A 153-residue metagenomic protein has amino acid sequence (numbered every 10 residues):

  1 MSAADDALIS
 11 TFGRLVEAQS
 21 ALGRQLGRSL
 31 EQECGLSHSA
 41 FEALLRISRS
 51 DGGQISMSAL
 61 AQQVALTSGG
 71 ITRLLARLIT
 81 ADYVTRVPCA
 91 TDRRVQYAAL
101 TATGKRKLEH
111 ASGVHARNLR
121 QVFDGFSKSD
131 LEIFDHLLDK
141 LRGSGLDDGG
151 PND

Functional and structural regions predicted by a protein language model:
M1-C34, A81-Y83: N-terminal leader segment of winged-helix/HTH proteins
M1-D6, K128-D153: C-terminal regulatory/oligomerization modules of transcriptional regulators
A7, T11, S39-F41, T103: N-terminal positioning helix adjacent to the helix-turn-helix/winged-helix DNA-binding module
Q19-L22, L26, V64, K107 (+2 more regions): Alpha-helical linker/hinge and terminal dimerization helices associated with HTH transcriptional regulators
R24-T67: N-terminal helix-turn-helix DNA-binding core of bacterial DNA-binding proteins
M57, L75-A76: Short, hydrophobic-biased segments on the C-terminal half of alpha helices that form "recognition helices"
A76-H136: Charged, amphipathic alpha-helical coiled-coil/dimerization segments
